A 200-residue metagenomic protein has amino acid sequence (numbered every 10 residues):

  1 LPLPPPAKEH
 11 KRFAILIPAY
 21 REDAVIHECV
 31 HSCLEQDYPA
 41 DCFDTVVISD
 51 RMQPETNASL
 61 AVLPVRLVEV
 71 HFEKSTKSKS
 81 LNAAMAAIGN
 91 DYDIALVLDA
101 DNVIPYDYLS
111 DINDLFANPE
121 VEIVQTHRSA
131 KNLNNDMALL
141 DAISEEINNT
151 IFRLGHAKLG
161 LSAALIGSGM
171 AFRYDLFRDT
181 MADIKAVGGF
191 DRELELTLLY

Functional and structural regions predicted by a protein language model:
L1-E9, L60: N-terminal membrane-anchoring/stem segments of glycan-assembly enzymes
K11-A14, D44, E193: Cell-envelope/extracellular polymer assembly enzymes that use nucleotide-activated donors
H27, Q53-A61, D107: Acidic helix N-cap motif at the loop->helix transition within catalytic regions of sugar-transfer enzymes
H31-C42: Short, acidic, metal-binding catalytic loop of nucleotide-sugar glycosyltransferases
I48-N57, F72-K74, V103: A conserved acidic beta->alpha catalytic loop
E69, K74-A84, I88, Y92 (+1 more regions): Long helical/loop segments within the catalytic core of UDP-sugar-dependent glycosyltransferases, especially the large
D91-V103: Short beta-strand-to-loop acidic/aromatic patch adjacent to the donor-nucleotide binding site
G188-L194: Acidic donor-binding loop at a coil-to-helix junction in glycosyltransferase catalytic cores that engages
